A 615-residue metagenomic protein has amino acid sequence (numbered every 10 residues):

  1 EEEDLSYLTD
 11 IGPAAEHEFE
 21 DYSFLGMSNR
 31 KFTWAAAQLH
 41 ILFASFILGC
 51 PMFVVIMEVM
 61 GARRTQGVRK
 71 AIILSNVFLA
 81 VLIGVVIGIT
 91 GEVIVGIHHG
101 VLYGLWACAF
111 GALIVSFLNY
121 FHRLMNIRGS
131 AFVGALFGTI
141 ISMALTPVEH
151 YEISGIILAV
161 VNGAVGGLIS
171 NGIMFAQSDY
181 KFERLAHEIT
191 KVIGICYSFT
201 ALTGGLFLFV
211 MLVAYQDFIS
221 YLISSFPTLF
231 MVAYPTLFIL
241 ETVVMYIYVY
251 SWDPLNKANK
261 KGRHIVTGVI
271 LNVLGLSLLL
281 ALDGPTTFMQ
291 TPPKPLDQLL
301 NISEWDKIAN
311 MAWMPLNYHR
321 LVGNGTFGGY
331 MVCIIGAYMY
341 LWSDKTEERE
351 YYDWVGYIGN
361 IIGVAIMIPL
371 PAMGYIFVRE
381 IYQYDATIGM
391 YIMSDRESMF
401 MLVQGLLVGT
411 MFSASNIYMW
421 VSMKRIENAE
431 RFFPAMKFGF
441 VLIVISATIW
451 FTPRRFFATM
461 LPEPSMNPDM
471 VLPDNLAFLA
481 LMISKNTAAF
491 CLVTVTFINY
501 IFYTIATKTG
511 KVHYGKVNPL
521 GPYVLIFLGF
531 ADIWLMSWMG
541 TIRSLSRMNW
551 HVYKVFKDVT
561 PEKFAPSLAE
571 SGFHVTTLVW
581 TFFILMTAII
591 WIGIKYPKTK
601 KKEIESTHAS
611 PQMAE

Functional and structural regions predicted by a protein language model:
E2-R64, S154, A159-Q177, R184 (+2 more regions): N-terminal signal-anchor module of multipass membrane proteins
D4, A44, L48-F53, Y197-D217 (+4 more regions): Transmembrane-helix bundle segments that line or gate the permeation/cavity pathway in multi-pass membrane proteins
R30-I41, I153-S154, Y221-T236, N301-G323 (+3 more regions): Short aromatic-rich membrane-water interface segments that cap or initiate transmembrane helices in multi-pass membrane
A44-V54, W106-V115, L158-I169, P235-I247 (+4 more regions): Hydrophobic cores of alpha-helical transmembrane segments in multi-pass inner/ER membrane proteins, independent
M52-I73, L118-L124, A164-K191, F207-I219 (+8 more regions): Juxtamembrane membrane-water interface segments of multi-pass membrane proteins, especially cytoplasmic-side
V77, V101, L105, P147 (+5 more regions): Membrane-interface helix-loop-helix modules in multi-pass inner-membrane proteins
T90-G104, H122-G129, L145-I156, I426-R431 (+2 more regions): Membrane-helix interface and helix-disruption motif detector
E397-F456, I483-K485: Hard-cation-handling environments
